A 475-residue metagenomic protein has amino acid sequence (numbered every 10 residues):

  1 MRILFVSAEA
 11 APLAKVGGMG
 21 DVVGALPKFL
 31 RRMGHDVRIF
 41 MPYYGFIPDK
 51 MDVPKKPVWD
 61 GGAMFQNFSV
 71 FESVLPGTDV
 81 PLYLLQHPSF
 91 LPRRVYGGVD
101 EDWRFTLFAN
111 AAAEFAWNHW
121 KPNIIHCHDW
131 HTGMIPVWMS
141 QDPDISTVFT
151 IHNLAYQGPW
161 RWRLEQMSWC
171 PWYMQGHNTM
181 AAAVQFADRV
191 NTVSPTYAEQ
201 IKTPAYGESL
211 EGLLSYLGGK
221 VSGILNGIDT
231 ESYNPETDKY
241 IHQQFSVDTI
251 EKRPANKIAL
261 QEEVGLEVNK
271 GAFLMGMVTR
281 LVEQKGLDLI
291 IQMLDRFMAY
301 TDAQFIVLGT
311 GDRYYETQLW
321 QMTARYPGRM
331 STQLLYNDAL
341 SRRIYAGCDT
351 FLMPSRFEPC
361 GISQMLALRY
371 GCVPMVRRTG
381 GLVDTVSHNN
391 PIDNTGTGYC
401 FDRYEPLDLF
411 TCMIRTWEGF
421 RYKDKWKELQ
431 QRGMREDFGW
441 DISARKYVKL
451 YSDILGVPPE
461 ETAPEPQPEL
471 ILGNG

Functional and structural regions predicted by a protein language model:
M1-G475: Catalytic cores of nucleotide-sugar-dependent glycosyltransferases that transfer UDP/GDP/TDP-activated
